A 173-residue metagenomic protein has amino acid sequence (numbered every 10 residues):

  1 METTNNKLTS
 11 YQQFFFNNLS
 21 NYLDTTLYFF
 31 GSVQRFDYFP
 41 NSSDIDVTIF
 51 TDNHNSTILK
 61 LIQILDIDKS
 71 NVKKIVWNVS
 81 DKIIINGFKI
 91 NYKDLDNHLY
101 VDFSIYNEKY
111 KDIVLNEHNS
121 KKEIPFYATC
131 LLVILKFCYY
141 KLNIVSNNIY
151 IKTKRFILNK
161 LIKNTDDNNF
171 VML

Functional and structural regions predicted by a protein language model:
M1-N17, L23, Q34-S42, T51-L173: Catalytic core of pol beta-like nucleotidyltransferases
L27: Conserved helix-loop-beta segment at the catalytic/binding core of cyclic-nucleotide signaling proteins
F30-S32: Glycine-rich beta-strand-to-loop/alpha-helix junction loops that act as flexible
D44-D46: Acidic Asp/Glu-based divalent-cation binding sites
